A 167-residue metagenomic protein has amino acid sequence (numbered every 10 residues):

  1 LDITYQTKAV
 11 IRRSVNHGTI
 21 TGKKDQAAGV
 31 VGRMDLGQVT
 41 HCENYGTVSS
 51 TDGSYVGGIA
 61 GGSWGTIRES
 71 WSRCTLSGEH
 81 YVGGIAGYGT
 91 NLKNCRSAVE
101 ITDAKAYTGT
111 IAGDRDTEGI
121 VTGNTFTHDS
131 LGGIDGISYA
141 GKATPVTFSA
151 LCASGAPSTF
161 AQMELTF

Functional and structural regions predicted by a protein language model:
L1-F167: Predominantly extracellular beta-rich ligand-binding scaffolds that present long acidic/polar faces for carbohydrate
